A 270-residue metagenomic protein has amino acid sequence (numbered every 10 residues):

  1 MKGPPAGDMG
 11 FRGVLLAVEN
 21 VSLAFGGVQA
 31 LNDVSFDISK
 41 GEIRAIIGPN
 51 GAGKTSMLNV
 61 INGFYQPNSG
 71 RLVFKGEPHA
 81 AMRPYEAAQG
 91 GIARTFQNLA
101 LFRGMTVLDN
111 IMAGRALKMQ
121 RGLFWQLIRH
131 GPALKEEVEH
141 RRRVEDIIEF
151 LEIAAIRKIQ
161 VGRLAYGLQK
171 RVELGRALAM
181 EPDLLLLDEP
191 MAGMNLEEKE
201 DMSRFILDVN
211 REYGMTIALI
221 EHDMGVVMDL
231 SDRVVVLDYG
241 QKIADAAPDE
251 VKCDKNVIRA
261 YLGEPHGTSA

Functional and structural regions predicted by a protein language model:
K2-A270: Glycine-rich phosphate-binding loops of nucleotide-dependent enzymes
